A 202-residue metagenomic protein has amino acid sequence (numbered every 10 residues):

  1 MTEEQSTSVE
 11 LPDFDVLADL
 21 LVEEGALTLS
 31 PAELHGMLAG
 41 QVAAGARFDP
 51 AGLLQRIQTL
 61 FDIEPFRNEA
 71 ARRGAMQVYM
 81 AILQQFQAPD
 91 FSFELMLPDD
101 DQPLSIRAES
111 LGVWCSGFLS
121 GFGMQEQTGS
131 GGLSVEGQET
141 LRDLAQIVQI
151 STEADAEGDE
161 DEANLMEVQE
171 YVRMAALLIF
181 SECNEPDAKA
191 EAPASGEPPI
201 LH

Functional and structural regions predicted by a protein language model:
M1-C115, L119-H202: Domain-length accessory/inserted modules outside core catalytic folds
